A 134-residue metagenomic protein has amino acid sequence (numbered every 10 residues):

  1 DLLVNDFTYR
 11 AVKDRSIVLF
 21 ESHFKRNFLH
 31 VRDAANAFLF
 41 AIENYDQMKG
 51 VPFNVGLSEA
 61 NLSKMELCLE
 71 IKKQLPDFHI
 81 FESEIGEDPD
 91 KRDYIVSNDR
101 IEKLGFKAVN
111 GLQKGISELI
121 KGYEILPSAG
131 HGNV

Functional and structural regions predicted by a protein language model:
D1: Active-site loop ensemble at the mouth of alpha/beta enzyme cores that anchors a bound cofactor
A11-V134: C-terminal substrate-binding subdomain of Rossmann-fold SDR/epimerase-dehydratase oxidoreductases
